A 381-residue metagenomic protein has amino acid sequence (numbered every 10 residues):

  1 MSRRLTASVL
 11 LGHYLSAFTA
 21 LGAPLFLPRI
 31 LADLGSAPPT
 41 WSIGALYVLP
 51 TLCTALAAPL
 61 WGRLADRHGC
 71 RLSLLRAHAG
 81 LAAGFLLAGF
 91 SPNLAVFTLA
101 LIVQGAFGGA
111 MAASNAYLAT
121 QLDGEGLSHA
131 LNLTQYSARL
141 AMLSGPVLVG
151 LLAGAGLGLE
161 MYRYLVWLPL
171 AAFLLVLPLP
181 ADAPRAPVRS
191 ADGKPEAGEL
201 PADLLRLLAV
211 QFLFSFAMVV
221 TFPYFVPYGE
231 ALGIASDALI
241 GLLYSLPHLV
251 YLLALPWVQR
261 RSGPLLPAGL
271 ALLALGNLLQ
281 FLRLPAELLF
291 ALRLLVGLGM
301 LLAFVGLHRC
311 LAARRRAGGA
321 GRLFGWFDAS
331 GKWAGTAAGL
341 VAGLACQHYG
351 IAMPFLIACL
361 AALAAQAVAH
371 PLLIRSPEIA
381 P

Functional and structural regions predicted by a protein language model:
S2-T51, L204-V210, F214-G233, I240-L243: Helix-loop boundary and gating motifs at the non-cytosolic
Y14, A95-G109, F212, L288-L302: Hydrophobic core of transmembrane alpha-helices in multi-pass small-molecule transporters, especially MFS/SLC-type
L52-L56, I240-R261: Transmembrane alpha-helices of Major Facilitator/SLC transporters
L72-L87, L265-L279: Structural signature of the two symmetry-related core transmembrane helices
L101-A138: Cytoplasmic helix-loop-helix junction between adjacent transmembrane helices in 12-TM secondary transporters
A110-L122, L302-R316: Intracellular juxtamembrane helix-capping segments at the cytosolic ends of symmetry-related transmembrane helices
M161-P178, P354-P371: Symmetry-related core transmembrane helices of the 12-TM Major Facilitator Superfamily/SLC fold
G319-H348: A late C-terminal transmembrane helix in Major Facilitator Superfamily
